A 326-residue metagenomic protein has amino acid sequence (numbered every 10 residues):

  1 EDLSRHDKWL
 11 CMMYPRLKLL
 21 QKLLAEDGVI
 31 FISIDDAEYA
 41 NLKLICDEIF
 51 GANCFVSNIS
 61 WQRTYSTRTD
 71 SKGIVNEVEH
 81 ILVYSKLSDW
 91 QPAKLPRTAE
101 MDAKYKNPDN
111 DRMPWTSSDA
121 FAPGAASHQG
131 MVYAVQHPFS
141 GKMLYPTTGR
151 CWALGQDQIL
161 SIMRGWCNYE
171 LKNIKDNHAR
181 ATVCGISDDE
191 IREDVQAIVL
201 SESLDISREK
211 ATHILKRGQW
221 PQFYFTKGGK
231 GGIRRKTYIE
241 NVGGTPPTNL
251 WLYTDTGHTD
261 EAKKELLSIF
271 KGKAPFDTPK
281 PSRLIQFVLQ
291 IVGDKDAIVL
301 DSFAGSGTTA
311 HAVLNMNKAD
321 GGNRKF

Functional and structural regions predicted by a protein language model:
E1-I298: Class I S-adenosyl-L-methionine
I285, A297-M316: A phosphate-binding catalytic loop at a beta-strand-loop-alpha-helix junction that coordinates phosphoryl groups
A319-F326: Class I S-adenosyl-L-methionine-dependent methyltransferase module
